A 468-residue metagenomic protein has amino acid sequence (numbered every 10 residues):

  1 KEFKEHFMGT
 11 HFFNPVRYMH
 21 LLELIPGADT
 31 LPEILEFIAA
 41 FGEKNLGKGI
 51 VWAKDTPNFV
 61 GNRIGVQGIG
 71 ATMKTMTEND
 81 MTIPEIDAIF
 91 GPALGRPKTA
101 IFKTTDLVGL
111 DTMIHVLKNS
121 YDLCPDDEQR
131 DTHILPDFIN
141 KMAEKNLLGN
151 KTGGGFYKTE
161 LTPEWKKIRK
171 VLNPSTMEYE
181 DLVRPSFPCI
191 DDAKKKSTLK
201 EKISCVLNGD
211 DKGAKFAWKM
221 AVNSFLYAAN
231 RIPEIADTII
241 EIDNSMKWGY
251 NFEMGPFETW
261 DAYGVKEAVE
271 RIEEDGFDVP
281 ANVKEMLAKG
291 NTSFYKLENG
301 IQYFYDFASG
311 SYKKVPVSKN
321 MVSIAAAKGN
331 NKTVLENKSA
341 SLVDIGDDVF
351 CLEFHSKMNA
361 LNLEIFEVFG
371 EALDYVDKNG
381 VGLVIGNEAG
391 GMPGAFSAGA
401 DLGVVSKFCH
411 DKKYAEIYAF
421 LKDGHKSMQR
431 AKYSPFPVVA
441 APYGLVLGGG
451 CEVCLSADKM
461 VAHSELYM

Functional and structural regions predicted by a protein language model:
K1-G382, G386-M392, G403-F436, Y443-G450 (+2 more regions): N-terminal glycine-rich phosphate-binding loop for ADP-containing cofactors
A398-A400: Extended, composition-driven regions rather than compact fold-specific motifs
M468: C-terminal extracytoplasmic interaction modules
